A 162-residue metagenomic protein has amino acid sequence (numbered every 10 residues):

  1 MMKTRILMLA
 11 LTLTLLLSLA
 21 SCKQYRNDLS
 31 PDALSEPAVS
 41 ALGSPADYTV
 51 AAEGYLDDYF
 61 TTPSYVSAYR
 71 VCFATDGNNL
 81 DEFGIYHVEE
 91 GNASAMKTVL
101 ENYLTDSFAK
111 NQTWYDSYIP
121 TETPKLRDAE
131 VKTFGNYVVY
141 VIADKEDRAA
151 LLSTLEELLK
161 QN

Functional and structural regions predicted by a protein language model:
M1-L9: Bacterial N-terminal signal peptides that target proteins for export
L17-S21: C-terminal motif of bacterial Sec signal peptides marking the signal peptidase cleavage site
K23-R26: Bacterial signal peptide processing site
D47-D81, A95-M96, P120-R127: Short, compositionally biased low-complexity segments enriched in polar/charged residues
A74-N102, F108: Mid-length scaffold segments of soluble, non-membrane domains
M96-L104, L152-L159: Short amphipathic alpha-helices in soluble, non-transmembrane regions that often serve as interface/regulatory elements
K97-F134: Short Gly/Thr-rich strand-loop-strand
P120-N162: A short, solvent-exposed beta-edge/loop patch
